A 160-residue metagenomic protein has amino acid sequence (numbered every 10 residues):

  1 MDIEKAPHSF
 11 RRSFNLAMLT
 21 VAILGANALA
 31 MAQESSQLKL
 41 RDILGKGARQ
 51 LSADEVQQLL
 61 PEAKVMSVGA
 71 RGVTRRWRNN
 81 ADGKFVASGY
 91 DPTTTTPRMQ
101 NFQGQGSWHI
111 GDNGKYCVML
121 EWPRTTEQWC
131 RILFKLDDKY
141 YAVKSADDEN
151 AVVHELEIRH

Functional and structural regions predicted by a protein language model:
D2-H8, A26-S107, N113-H160: Lipid interaction determinants
H8-L16: N-terminal secretory signal peptides and thylakoid transit peptides that target proteins across membranes
N15-A26: Bacterial N-terminal signal peptides
